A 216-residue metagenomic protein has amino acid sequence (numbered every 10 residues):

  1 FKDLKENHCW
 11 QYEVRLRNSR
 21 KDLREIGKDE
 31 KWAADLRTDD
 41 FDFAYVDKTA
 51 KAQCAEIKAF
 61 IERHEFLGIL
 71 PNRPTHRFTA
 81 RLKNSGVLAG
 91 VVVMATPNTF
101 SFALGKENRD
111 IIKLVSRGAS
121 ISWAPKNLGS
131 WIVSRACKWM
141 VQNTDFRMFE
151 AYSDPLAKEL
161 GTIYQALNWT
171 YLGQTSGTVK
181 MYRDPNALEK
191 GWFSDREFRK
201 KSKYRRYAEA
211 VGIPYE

Functional and structural regions predicted by a protein language model:
K2-L36: Charged, low-complexity intrinsically disordered segments and flexible loops
D3, F60, H64, Y207-A210: Residues that form generic nucleotide/phosphate-binding pockets
R24-R73: Short amphipathic alpha-helix that is part of the acyltransferase structural core
T38-F41, T75, A89, D110: Sequence-level motif detector for i,i+2 pairs with an aromatic at +2
A44-K51, M94-Y215: Acyl-donor binding region in acyl/amide transferases
I61, P74-T96: Conserved beta-hairpin
